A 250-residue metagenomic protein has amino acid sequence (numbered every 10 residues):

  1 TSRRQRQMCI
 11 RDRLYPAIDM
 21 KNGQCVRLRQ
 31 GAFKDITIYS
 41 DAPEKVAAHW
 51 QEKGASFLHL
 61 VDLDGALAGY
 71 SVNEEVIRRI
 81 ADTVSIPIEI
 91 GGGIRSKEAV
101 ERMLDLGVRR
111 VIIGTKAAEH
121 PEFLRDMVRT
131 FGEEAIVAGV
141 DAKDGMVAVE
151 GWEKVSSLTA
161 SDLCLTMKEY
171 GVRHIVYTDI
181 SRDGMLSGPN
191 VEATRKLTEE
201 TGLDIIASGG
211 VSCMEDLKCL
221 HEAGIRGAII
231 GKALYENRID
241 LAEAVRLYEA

Functional and structural regions predicted by a protein language model:
T1-I10: Single conserved hydrophobic/aromatic residue that forms the stacking wall/gate of nucleotide- or nucleobase-binding
R13-A17, F57, S85-E89, R109-I112 (+5 more regions): Structural preference for beta-strand elements that scaffold enzyme active sites
D19, W50, L58, I90 (+6 more regions): Conserved, mostly hydrophobic/aromatic
N22-V26, Q30-K34, E101-L104, V108-D183: Conserved anion-binding
F57-E75, T115, V176-S187: Glycine-rich, proline-tolerant flexible connector loops at the mouths of alpha/beta enzymes
S71-R78, P121, E153-D162, S187-K196: Charged helix-capping and loop-helix junction motifs
V84, I88-G107, E192-G227: Catalytic cores of alpha/beta
F123-F131, H221-I230, L234-A250: C-terminal helical cap(s) of enzyme catalytic domains, especially alpha/beta-barrels
